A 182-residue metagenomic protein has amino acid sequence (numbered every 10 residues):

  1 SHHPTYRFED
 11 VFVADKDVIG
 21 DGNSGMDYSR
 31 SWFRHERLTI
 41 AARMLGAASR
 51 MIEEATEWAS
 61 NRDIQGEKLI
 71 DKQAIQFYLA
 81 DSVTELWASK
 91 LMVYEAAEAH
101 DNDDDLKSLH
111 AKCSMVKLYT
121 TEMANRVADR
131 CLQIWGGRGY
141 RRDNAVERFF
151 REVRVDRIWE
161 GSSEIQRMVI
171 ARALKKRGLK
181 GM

Functional and structural regions predicted by a protein language model:
T5-D10, K16, S24, Y28-M182: Alpha-helical interface subdomain recognition
D21: Carboxylate- and glycine-rich phosphate/diphosphate-binding segment that chelates Mg2+/Mn2+
